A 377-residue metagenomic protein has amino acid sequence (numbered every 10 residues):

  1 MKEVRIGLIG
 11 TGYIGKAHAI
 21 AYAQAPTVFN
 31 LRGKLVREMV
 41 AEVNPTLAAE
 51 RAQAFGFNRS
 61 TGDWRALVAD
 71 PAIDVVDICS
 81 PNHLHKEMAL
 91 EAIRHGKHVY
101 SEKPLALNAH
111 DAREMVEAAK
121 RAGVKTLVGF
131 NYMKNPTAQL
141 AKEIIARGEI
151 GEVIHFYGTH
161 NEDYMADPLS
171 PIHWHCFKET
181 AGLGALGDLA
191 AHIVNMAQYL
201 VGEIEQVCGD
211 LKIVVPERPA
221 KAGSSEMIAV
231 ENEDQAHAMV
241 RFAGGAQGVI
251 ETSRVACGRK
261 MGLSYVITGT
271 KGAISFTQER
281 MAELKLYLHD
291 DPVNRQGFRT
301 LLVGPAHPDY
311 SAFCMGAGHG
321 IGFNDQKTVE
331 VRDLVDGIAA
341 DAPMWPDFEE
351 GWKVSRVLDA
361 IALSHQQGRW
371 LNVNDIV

Functional and structural regions predicted by a protein language model:
M1-F55: N-terminal Rossmann-like dinucleotide-binding module
N30, R59-A72: Short acidic low-complexity segments
K34-M39, G337-V354: Glycine- and charged-residue-rich phosphate/anionic-cofactor binding loop of Rossmann-like
L35-M39, F57-N58, D74-V76, L183-G184: Short active-site oxyanion
T61, S101, L107, T126-V128 (+3 more regions): Hydrophobic residues in well-ordered beta-strands that form the structural core
V75-M133, G148: Beta-strand-loop-alpha-helix segment that lines the small-molecule cofactor/substrate pocket of alpha/beta enzymes
N131, A220-E233, H237-G244, V266 (+2 more regions): C-terminal glycine/acidic-rich active-site capping loop/insertion
Y132-E231, L284, G368: Predominantly a Rossmann-like dinucleotide-binding segment in NAD(P)-dependent oxidoreductases
